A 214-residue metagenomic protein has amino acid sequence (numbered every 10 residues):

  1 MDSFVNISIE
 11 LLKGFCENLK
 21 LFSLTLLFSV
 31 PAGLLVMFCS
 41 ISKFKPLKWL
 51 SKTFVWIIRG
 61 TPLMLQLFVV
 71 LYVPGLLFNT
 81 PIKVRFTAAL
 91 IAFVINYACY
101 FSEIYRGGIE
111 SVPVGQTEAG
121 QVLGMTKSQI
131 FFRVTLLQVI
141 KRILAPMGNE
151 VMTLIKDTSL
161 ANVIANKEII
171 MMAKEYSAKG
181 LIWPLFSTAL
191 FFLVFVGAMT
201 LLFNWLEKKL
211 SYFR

Functional and structural regions predicted by a protein language model:
M1-R214: Transmembrane alpha-helices and adjacent helix-loop boundaries
